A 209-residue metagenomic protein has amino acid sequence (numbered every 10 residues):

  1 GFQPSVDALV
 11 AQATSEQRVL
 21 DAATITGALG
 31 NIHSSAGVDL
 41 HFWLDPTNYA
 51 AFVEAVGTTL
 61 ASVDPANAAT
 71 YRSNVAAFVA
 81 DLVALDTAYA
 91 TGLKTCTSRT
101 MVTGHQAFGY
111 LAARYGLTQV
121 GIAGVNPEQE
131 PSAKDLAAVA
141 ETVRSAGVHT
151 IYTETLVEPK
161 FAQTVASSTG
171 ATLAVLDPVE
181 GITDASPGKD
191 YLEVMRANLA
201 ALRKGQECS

Functional and structural regions predicted by a protein language model:
G1-S209: Extracytoplasmic metal-acquisition and chelation regions
